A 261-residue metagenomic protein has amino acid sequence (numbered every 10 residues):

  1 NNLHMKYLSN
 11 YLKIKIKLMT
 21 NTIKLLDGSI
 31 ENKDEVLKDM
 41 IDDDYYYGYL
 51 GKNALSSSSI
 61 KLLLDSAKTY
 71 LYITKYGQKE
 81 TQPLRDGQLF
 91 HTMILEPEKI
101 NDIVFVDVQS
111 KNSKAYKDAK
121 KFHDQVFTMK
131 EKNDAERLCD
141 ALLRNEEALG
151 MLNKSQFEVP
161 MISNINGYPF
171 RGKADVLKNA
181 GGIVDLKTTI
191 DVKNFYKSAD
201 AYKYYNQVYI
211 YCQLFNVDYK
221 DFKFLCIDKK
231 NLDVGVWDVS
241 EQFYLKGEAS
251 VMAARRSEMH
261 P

Functional and structural regions predicted by a protein language model:
Y7, I16-R171: Metal-dependent nuclease catalytic cores that hydrolyze phosphodiester bonds in DNA/RNA, characterized by
T20-T22, D27-S29, K132-C139, D200 (+1 more regions): Metal-dependent nuclease catalytic regions and adjoining charged, substrate-binding loops involved in nucleic-acid end
G77-K79, H123-F127, K193-Y202, S240-Q242: Short histidine-centered catalytic/ligand-binding loop motif
L89, N206-Q213: Short amphipathic alpha-helical face segments that pack within enzyme cores and frequently flank/anchor catalytic
N145-N153, K178-I183, F215-D221: Secondary-structure boundary elements
Y168, Y202-Q207: Short, glycine/acidic-rich beta->alpha junctions
G172-F195, Y211: Conserved catalytic cores of phosphodiester-cleaving nucleases, focusing on short active-site segments
